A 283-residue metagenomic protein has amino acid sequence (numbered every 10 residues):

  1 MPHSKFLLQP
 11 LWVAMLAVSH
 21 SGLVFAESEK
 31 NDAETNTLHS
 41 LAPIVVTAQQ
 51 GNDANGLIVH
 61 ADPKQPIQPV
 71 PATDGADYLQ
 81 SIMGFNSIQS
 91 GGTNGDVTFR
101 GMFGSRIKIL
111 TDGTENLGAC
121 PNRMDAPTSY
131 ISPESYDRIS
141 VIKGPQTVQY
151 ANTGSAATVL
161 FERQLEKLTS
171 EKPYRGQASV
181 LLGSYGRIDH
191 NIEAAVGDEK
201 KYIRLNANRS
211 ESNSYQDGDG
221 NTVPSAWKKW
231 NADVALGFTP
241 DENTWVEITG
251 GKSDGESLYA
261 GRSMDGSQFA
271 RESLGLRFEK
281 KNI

Functional and structural regions predicted by a protein language model:
A33-E171: Acidic, small-polar-rich N-terminal luminal/periplasmic segments of exported/outer-membrane proteins
Q89-G91, A151, G183-G186, P224-K229 (+1 more regions): Short sequence motifs at beta-strands and strand-loop junctions characteristic of Gram-negative outer-membrane
G95, S155-A157, Y174-G176, I188-I192 (+2 more regions): Hydrophobic, lipid-facing positions within transmembrane beta-strands of outer-membrane proteins
G104, D198-K201, T239-N243, K281-I283: Outer-membrane beta-barrel channels and translocator barrels
S129, V148, T158, R163-V196 (+1 more regions): Short strand-turn segments of transmembrane beta-barrel domains in outer membranes, especially the first one or two
F161, I192-D198, V234-F238, L276-K281: Residues on the lipid-exposed face of transmembrane beta-strands in outer-membrane beta-barrel proteins
A178-L182, L205-R209, I248-K252: Transmembrane beta-barrel strands of outer-membrane/channel proteins
S212-N213, G218-D219, V223-K229, N243-I283: Flexible loop and strand-edge segments within Gram-negative outer membrane beta-barrel domains
